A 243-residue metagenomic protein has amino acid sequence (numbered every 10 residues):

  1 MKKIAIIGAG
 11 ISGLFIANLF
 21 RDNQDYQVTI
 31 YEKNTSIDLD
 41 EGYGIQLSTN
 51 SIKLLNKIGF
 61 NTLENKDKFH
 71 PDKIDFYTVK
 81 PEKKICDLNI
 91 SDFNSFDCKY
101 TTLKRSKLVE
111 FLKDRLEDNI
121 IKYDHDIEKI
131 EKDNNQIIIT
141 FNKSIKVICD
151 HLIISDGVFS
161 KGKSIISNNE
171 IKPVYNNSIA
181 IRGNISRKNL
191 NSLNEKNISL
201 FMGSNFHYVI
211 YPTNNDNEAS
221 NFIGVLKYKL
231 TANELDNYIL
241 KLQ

Functional and structural regions predicted by a protein language model:
M1-S12: Beta1/beta-strand and adjacent pyrophosphate-binding region of the FAD-binding site in flavoprotein oxidoreductases
K2-I4, R21, S48-S186, K229-L242: Conserved N-terminal helical subregion
K3, Y26-Q27, A219-N221: Residues at the starts of beta-strands that form the adenosine-phosphate
S12, S36, F159: Conserved Rossmann-like nucleotide-cofactor binding loop
R21-E41: Glycine-rich FAD pyrophosphate-binding loop
R187-N194, D216: Short helix-loop capping/hinge motifs at secondary-structure junctions, enriched in acidic/polar residues
K196-A232: Active-site substrate-recognition segment that forms the wall of the catalytic cavity or substrate channel
